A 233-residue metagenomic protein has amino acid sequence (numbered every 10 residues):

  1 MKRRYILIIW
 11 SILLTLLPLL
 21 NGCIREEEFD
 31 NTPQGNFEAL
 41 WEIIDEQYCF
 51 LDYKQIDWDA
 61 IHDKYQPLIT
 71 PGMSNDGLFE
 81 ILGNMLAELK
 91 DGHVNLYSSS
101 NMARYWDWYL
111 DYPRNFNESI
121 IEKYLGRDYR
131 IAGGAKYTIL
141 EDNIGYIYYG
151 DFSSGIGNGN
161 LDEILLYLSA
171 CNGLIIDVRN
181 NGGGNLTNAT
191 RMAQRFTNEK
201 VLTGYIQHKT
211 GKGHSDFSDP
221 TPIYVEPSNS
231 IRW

Functional and structural regions predicted by a protein language model:
M1-D30: Bacterial Sec-dependent N-terminal signal peptides
M1-K2, D177, S230: Intrinsically disordered, low-complexity sequence elements enriched in Ser/Thr/Gly/Pro
G22-V225: Flexible, low-complexity junctional segments that flank or bridge functional domains
P227-W233: Short, intrinsically disordered, charge-balanced linker/junction segments flanking boundaries in proteins
